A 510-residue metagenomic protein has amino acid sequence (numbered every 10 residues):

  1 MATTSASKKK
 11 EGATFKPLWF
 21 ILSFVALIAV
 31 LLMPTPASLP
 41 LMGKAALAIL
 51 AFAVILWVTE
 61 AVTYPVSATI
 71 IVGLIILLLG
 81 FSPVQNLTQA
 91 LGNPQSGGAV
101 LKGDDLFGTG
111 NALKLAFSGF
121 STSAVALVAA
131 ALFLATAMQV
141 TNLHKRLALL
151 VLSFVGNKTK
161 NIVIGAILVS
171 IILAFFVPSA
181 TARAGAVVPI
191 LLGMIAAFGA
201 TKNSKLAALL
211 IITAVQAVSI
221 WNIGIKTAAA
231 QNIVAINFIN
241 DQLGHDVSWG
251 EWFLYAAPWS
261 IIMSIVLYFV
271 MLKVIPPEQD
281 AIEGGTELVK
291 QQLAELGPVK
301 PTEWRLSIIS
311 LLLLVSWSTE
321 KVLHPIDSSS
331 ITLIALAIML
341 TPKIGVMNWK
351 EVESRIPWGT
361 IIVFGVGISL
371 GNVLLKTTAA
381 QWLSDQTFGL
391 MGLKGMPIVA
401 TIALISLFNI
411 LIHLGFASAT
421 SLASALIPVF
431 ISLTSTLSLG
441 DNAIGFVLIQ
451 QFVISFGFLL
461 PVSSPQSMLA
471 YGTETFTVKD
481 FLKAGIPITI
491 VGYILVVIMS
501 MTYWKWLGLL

Functional and structural regions predicted by a protein language model:
A2-P34, S38, L143, A180 (+3 more regions): Juxtamembrane and boundary regions of transmembrane helices in multi-pass small-molecule transporters and channels
K8, T35, V66-T201, G359-T360 (+1 more regions): Membrane-embedded alpha-helical segments and adjacent helix-loop junctions characteristic of multi-pass solute
K10-F15, A37-K44, L56-A61, G92 (+7 more regions): Interfacial loop-to-helix junctions that mark the boundaries of transmembrane helices in multi-pass membrane
W19, S38-A48, S121-A130, R183 (+4 more regions): Structural signature of hydrophobic alpha-helical transmembrane segments
I21, A46-L47, V66-T69, K160-L168 (+9 more regions): Hydrophobic alpha-helical transmembrane segments
I21-A29, A51-V54, G73, L77 (+15 more regions): Generic alpha-helical transmembrane segments of integral inner-membrane proteins, especially permease/transport modules
P36-P40, F52-I70, L79-G80, Q85 (+4 more regions): Flexible hinge motifs at transmembrane-helix junctions and intramembrane kinks/re-entrant loops in multi-pass membrane
I55-T63, V169-S179, V215-K226, T319-E320 (+2 more regions): Transmembrane alpha-helix interface/packing and boundary motifs in multi-pass membrane proteins, characterized by
